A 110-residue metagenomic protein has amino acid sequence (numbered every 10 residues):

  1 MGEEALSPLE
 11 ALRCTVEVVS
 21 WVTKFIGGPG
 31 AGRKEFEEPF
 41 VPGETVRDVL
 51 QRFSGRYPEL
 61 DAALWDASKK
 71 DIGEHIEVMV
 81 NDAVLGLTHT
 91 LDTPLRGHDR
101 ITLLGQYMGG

Functional and structural regions predicted by a protein language model:
M1-G109: Ubiquitin-like/PB1-type beta-grasp interaction modules and other compact soluble beta-rich domains
